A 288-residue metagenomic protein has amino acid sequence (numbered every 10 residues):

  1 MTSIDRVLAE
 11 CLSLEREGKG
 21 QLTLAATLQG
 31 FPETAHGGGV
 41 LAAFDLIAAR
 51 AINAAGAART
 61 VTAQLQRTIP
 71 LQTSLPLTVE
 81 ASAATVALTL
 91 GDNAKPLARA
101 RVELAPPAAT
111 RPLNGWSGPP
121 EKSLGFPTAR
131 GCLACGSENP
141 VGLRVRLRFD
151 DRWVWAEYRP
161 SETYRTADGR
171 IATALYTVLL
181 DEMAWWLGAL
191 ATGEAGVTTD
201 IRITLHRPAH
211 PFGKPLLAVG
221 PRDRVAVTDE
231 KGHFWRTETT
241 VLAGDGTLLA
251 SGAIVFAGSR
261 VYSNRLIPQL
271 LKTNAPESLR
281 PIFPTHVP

Functional and structural regions predicted by a protein language model:
M1-L24, T85, N93-K95, R101-A167 (+2 more regions): Non-catalytic linker/capping segments at the edges of enzyme domains
T2-A94, A98-R101, K272: Ordered, small/hydrophobic-rich secondary-structure cores
T27-G37, S161-L175: Short histidine-centered catalytic/ligand-binding loop motif
T34-A57, A172-G196: Active-site helix/loop of acyl-thioester processing domains in fatty-acid/polyketide metabolism, spanning hotdog-fold
G56-P96, I203-L248: Hydrophobic beta-sheet segments that form the core/acyl-binding groove of ACP/CoA-dependent acyl-chain-processing
A100-V102, D245, G252: Short hydrophobic alpha-helix segments
T240-L242, A253-I254, V261: Long C-terminal interaction/binding lobes of large macromolecular proteins
S259-I267, L271: Alpha-helical oligomerization segments
